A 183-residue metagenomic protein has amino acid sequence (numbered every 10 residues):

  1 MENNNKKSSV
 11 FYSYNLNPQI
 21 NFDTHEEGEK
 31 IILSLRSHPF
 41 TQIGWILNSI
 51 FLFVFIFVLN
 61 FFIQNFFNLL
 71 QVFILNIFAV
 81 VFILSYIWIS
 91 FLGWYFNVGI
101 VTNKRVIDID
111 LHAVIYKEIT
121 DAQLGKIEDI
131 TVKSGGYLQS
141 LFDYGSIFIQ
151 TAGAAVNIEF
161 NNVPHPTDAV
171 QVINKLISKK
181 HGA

Functional and structural regions predicted by a protein language model:
M1-A183: N-terminal basic, Ser/Thr-rich segments that initiate or prime the first beta/alpha elements at protein or domain
